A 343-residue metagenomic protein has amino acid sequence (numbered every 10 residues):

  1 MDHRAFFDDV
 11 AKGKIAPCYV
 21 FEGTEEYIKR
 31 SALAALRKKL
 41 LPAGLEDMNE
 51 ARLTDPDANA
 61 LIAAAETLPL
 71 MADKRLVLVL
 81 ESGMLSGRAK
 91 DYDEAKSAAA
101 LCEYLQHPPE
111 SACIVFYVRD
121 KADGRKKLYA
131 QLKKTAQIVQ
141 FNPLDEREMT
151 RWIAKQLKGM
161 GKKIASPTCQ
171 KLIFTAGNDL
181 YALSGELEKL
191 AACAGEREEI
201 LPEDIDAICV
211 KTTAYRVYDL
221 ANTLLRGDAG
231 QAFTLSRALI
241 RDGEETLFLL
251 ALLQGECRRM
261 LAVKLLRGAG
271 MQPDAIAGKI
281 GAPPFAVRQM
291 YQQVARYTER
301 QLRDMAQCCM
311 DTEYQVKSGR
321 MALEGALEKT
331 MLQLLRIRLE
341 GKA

Functional and structural regions predicted by a protein language model:
M1-A343: Conserved beta/loop motifs at nucleotide-recognition and modification sites
